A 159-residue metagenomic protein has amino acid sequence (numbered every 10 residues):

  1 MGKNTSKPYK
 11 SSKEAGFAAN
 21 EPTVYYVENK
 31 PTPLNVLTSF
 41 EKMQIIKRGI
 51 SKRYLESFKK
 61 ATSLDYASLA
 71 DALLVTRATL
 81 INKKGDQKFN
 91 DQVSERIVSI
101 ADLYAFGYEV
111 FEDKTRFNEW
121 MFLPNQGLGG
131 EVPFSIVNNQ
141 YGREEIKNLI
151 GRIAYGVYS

Functional and structural regions predicted by a protein language model:
M1-S159: Non-transmembrane "mature" sequence context
